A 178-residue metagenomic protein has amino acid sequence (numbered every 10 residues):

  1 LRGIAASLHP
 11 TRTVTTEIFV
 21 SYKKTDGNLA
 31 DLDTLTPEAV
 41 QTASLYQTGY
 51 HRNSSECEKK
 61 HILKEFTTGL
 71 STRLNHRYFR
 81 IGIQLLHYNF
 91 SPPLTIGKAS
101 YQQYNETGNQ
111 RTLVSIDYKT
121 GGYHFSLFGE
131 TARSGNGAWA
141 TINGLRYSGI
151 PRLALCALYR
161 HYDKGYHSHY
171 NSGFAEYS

Functional and structural regions predicted by a protein language model:
L1-S178: Signature for the C-terminal beta-barrel architecture of outer-membrane proteins
